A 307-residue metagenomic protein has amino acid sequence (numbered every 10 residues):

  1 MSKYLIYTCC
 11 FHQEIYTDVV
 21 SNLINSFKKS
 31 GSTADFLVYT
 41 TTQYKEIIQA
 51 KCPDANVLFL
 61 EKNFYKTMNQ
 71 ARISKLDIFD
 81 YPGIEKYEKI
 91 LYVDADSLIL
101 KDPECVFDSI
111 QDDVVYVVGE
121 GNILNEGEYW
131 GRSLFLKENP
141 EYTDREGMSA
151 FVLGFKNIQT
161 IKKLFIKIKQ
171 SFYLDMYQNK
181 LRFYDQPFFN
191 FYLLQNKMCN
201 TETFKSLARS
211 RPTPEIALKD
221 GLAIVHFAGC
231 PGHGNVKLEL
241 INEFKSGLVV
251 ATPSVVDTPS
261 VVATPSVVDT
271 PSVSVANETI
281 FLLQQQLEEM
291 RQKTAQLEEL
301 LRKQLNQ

Functional and structural regions predicted by a protein language model:
M1-K66, G83-K86, A228-K237: N-terminal anchoring/stem segment of glycosyltransferases
I6, F27, F79, D96 (+3 more regions): A residue-level signal for conserved active-site and pocket-lining positions in enzyme catalytic cores
D18-S21, I73, D77, F183-F191: A structural signal for well-ordered alpha-helical segments within the folded catalytic domains of diverse enzymes
I24, K28, F107, K169 (+1 more regions): Non-transmembrane alpha-helical segments in soluble domains of secreted/periplasmic/extracellular proteins
V38, T143-R145, S149, F155-S260 (+4 more regions): A glycosyltransferase accessory/donor-loop signature
A71-G127: GT-A fold catalytic core of metal-dependent nucleotide-sugar glycosyltransferases, centered on the diacidic
D108-S171: Conserved catalytic core of nucleotide-sugar-dependent glycosyltransferases
Q292-Q307: Helical coiled-coil/dimerization "stalks" and their immediately adjacent regulatory linkers at helix->disorder
